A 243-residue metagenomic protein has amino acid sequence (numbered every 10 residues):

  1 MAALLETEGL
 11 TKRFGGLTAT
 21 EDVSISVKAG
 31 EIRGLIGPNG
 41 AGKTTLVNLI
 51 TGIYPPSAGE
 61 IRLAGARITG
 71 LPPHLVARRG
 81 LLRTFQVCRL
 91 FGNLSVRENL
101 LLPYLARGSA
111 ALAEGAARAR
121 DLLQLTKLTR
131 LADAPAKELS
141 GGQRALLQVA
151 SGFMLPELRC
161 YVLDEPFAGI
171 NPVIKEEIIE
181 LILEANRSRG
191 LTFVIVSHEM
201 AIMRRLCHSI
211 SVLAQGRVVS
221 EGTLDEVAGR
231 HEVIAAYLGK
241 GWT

Functional and structural regions predicted by a protein language model:
A2-E6, L10-T243: Glycine-rich phosphate-binding loops of nucleotide-dependent enzymes
